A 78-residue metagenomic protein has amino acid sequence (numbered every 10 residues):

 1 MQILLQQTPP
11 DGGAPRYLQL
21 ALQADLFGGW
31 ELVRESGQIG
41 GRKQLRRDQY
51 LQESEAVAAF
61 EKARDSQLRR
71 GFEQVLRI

Functional and structural regions predicted by a protein language model:
M1-E31: Short N-terminal "domain-start" leader segments that mark the transition from disordered tails or signal peptides into
Q2-Q6, S54, Q74: Generic preference for hydrophobic/aromatic residues in regular secondary structure cores
G12, L22-D25, L45, E55 (+1 more regions): Alpha-helical structural elements
L20-R46, E61-K62: Short aromatic-glycine-(Arg/Gly/Cys) micro-motifs in beta-strand/loop hairpins
R42, L51-R69: A short, charged, amphipathic alpha-helix used as a generic interaction element across diverse proteins
R47-L51, V75-I78: Short, charged/polar low-complexity linear motifs in solvent-exposed/disordered segments
S66-I78: Short, mixed-charge low-complexity intrinsically disordered segments
